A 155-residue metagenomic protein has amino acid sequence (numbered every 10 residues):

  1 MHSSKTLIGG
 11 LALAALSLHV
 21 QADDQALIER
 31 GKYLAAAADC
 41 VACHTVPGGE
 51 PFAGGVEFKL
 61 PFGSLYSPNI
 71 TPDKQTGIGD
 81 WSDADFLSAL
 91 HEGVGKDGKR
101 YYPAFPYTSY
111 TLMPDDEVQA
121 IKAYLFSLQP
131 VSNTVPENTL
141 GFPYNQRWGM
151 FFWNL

Functional and structural regions predicted by a protein language model:
M1-I8: Bacterial N-terminal signal peptides that target proteins for export
H2, H19, H44: Histidine-centered active-site/metal-ligand motif
L11-V20: Hydrophobic h-region of N-terminal signal peptides that target proteins for export in Gram-negative bacteria
H19-A36, G149-L155: Electrostatic cytochrome c docking/interface patches
I28-L34, P47-D83, G98-D115, T139-G149: Gly/Gly-Pro-rich "capping" loops immediately C-terminal to redox-active cysteine motifs in periplasmic/lumenal
G31, A37-P47, F86, I121: The canonical Cys-X-X-Cys-His
A42, E50-P51, A123-V131, P136-R147: Acidic (E/D-rich), amphipathic helical modules within compact regulatory domains
S82-K96, S109-V135: C-terminal capping alpha-helices of c-type cytochrome domains
